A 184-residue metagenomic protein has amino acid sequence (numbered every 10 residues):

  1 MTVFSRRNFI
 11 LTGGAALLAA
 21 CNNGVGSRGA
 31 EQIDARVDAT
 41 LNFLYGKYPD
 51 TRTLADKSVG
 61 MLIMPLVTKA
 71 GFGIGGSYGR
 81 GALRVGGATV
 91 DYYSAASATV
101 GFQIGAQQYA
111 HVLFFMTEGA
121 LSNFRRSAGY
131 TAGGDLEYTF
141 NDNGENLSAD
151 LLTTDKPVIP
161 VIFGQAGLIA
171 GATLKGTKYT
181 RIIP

Functional and structural regions predicted by a protein language model:
M1-L17: N-terminal secretory signal peptides and thylakoid transit peptides that target proteins across membranes
N22-P184: Small-residue-enriched, tightly packed secondary-structure blocks
